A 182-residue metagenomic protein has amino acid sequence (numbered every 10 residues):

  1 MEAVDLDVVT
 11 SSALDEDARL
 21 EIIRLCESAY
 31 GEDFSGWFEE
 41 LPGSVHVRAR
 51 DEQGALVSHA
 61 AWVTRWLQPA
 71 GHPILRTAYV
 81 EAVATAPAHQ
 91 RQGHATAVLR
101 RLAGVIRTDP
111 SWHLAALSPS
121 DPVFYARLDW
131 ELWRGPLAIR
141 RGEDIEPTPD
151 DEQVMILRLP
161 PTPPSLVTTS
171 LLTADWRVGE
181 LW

Functional and structural regions predicted by a protein language model:
M1-E16, T169-L181: Conserved N-terminal entry element of GNAT/NAT acetyltransferase domains
V8-A84: A conserved beta-strand-loop-helix scaffold within acyl/acetyltransferase catalytic domains
D51-G54, A88, R158-T162: Short loop segments at secondary-structure junctions
I74, E81, Q90, V105-T108 (+1 more regions): Acidic/histidine-enriched, beta-strand-rich ligand/metal-binding domains
V80-R91, S120-D121: A short, internal acetyl-CoA/4′-phosphopantetheine-binding micro-motif in the GNAT/acyltransferase core
H89-R101: Conserved acetyl-CoA pyrophosphate-binding loop and the N-cap/start of the following alpha-helix in GNAT-like
T108-A115, P119-I145: Conserved active-site alpha-helix within GNAT-family acetyltransferase domains
I139-W182: C-terminal "cap" of GNAT-fold acetyltransferases
